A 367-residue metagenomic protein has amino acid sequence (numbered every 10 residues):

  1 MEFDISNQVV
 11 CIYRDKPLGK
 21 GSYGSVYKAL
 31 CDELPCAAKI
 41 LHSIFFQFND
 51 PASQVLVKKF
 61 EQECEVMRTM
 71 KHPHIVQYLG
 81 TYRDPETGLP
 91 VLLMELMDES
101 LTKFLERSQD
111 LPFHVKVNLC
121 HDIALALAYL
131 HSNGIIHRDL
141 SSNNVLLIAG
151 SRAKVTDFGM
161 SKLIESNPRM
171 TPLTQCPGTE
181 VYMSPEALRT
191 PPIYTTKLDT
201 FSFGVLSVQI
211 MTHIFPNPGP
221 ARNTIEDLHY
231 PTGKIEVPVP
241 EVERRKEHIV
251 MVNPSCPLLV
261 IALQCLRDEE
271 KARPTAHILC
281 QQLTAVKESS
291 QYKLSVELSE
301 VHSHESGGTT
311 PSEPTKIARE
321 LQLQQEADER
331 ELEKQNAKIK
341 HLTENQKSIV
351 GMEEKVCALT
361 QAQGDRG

Functional and structural regions predicted by a protein language model:
F60, C64-E65: Regulatory alphaC helix of protein kinase catalytic domains
Q77-G88: Short beta-strand micro-motifs within the conserved protein kinase catalytic domain, predominantly in the N-lobe
T87-S100: Conserved short submotifs of the Hanks-type protein kinase catalytic core that shape the nucleotide-binding pocket
L119-C120: Activation segment signature within eukaryotic-like protein kinase domains
H131-I148: Catalytic-loop of the protein kinase fold
P172-A187: Conserved activation segment of eukaryotic-like protein kinases, specifically the C-terminal portion of the activation
E186-K197: Conserved end of the kinase activation segment
